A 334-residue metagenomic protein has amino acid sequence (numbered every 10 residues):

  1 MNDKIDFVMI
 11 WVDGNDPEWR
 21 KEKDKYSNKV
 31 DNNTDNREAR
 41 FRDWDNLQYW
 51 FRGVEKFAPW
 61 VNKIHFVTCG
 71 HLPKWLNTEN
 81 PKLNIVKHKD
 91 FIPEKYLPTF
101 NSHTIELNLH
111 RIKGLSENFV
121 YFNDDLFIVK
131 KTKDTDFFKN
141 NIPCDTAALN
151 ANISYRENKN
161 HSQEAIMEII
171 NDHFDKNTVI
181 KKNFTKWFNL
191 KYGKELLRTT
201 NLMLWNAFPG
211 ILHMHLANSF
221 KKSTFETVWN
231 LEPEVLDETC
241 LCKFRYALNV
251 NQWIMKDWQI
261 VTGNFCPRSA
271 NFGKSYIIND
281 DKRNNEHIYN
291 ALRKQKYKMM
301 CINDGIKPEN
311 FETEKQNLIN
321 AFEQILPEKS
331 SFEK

Functional and structural regions predicted by a protein language model:
M1-V120, F127-K334: ER/Golgi luminal nucleotide-sugar-dependent glycosyltransferases, focusing on the catalytic module
